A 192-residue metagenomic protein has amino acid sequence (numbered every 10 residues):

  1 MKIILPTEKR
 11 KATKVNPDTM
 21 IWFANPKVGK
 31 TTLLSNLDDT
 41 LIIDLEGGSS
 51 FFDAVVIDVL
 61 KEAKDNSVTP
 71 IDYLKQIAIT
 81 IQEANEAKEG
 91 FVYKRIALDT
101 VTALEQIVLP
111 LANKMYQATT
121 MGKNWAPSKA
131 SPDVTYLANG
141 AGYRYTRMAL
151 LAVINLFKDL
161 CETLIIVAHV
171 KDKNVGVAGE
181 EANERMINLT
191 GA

Functional and structural regions predicted by a protein language model:
K2-L98, T102-I107: Conserved P-loop
T31, I154-N155: A generic local secondary-structure boundary/capping motif
S35, L109-P110, V177-G179: Short amphipathic alpha-helical segments
D39-T40, P110, K114, A192: A short linear boundary/processing microfeature
V59, A112-Y116, A182-N183: Glycine-rich, phosphate-binding/catalytic loops in enzymes
V108-Y145: A solvent-exposed, charged loop/short amphipathic helix patch at secondary-structure junctions
R147-V153: Phosphate-interacting basic helix/loop segments used at nucleotide- and nucleic-acid interfaces
L156-F157, E162-A192: Phosphate-binding/switch region of NTP-binding enzymes
